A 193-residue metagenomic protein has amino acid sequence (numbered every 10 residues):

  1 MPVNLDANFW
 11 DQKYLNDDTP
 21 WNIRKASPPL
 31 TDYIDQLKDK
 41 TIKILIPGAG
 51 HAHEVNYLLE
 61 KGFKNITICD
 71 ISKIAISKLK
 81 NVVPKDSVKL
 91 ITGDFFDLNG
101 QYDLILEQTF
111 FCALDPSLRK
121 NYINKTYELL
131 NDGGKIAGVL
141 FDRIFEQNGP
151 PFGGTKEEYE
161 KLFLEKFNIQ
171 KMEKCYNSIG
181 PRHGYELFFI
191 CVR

Functional and structural regions predicted by a protein language model:
M1-G100, L114-R193: Class I (Rossmann-like) S-adenosyl-L-methionine-dependent methyltransferase catalytic domain, capturing the SAM-binding
L106: A conserved beta-strand element that flanks and buttresses the S-adenosyl-L-methionine
T109-A113: Short catalytic micro-motifs in class I SAM-dependent methyltransferases
